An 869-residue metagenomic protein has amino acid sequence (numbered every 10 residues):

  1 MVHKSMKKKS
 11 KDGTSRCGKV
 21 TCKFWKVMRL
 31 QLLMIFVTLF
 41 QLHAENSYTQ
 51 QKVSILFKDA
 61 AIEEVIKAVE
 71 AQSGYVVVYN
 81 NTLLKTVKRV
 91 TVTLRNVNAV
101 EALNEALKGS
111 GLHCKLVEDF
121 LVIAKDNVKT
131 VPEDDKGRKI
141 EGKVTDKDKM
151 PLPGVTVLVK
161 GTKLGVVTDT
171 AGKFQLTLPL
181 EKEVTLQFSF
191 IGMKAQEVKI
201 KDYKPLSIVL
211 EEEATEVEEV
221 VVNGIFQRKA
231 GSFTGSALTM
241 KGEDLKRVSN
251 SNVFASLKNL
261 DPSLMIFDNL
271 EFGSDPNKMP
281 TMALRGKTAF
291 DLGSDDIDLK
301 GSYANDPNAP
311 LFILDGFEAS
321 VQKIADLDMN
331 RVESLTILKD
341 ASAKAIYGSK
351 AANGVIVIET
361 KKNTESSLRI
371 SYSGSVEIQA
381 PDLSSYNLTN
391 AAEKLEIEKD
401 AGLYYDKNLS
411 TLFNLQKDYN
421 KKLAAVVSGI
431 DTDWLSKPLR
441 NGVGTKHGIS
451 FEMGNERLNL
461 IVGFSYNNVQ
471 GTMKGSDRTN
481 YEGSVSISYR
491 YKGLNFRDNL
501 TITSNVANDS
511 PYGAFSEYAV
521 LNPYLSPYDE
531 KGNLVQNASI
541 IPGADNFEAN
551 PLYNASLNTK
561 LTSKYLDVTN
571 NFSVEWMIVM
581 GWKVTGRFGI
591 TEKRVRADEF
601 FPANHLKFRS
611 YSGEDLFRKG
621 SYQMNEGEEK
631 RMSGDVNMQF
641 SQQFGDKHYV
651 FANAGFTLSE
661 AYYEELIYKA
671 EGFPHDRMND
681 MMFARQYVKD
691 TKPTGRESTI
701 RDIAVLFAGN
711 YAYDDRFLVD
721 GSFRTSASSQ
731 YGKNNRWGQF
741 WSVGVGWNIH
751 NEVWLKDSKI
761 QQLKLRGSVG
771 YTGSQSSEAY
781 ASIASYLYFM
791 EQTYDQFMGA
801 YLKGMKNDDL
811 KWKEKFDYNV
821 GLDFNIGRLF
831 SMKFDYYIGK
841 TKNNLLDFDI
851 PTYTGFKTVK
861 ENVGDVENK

Functional and structural regions predicted by a protein language model:
M1-S484, Y489-R497, T569: Short, small/polar-rich motifs associated with maturation and membrane association, primarily at protein termini
L84, F233, L245, L284 (+10 more regions): Short clusters of hydrophobic/aromatic residues that line enzyme substrate/ligand-binding pockets
S375-Q379, T503, N508: Short, solvent-exposed aromatic-acidic interface loops
N387-L435, Y524-N554, L616-K619, M678-S698 (+1 more regions): Flexible glycine-rich, low-complexity coil/linker segments exposed to the extracellular/periplasmic environment
N480, S486-S504, D545-F601, L616-K869: Extracellular/periplasmic, surface-exposed regions of secreted and cell-surface proteins
A507-L521: Low-complexity intrinsically disordered tracts that form flexible linkers/tails across taxa
K607-R609, S728: Extracytoplasmic gating/loop element in the C-terminal half of outer-membrane beta-barrel translocons and assembly
R609-L616: Aromatic- and acidic-residue-enriched carbohydrate-binding clefts of CAZyme catalytic domains
